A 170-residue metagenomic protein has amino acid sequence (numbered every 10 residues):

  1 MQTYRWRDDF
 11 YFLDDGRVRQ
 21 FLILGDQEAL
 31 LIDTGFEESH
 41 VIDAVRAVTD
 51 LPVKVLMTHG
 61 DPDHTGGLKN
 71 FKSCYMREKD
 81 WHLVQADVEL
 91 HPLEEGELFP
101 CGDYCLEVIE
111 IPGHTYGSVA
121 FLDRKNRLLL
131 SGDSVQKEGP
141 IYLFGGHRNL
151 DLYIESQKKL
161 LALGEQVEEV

Functional and structural regions predicted by a protein language model:
M1-A47, A120-G132: Conserved beta-strand hairpin/beta-sheet module of binuclear metal-dependent hydrolase folds, prominently
M1-Q2, L51, K158, V170: Mature, folded catalytic cores of secreted/periplasmic enzymes
R7, D15-R17, D87, L93 (+1 more regions): Residues that act as N-cap/strand-start positions at coil-to-secondary-structure junctions
F10, F36-E107, K137: Active-site HxH/HxHxD metal-binding segment of metal-dependent hydrolases
R17, D26, T49, P100-C105 (+2 more regions): Short loop/turn positions at the edges of beta-strands in beta-sheet-rich folds
L22, V41, G67, K72 (+2 more regions): Short, function-defining helix-loop hinge/capping sites that tune catalysis or transport
Q27, D50-P52, V167: A general structural motif
A29, F36-E37, E107-E110, Y116-V170: Metallo-beta-lactamase
